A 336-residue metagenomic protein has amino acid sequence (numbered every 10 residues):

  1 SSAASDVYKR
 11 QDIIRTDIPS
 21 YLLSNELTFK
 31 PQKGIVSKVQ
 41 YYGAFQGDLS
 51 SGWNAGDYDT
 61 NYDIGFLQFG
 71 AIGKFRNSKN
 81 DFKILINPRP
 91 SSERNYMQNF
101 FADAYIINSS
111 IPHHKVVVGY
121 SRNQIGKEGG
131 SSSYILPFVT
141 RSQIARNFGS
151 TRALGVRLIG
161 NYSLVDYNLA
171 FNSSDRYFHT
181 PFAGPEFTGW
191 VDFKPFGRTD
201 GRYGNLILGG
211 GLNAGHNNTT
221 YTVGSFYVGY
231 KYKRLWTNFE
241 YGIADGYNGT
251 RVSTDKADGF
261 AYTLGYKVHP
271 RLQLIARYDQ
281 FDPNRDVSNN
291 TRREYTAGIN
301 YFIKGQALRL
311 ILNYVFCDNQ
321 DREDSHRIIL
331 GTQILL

Functional and structural regions predicted by a protein language model:
S2-Y8: Short, small-residue-biased leader/transition segments that mark boundaries at the very start of proteins
K9-T28: Short coil-to-helix leader/linker segments, especially the first N-terminal amphipathic alpha-helix with its helix
D12-R15, R271, I334-L336: Flexible, glycine-rich linker and terminal segments associated with outer-membrane beta-barrel/transport systems
L27-S51, G56-R176, A183-G197, T263-V268 (+2 more regions): Outer membrane beta-barrel
G56-D63, E93-F101, R146-F148, F178-P185 (+5 more regions): Replace "Gram-negative outer membrane beta-barrel proteins" with "bacterial and organellar outer membrane beta-barrel
G189-V191, A297-I303, L308, D324-L336: Outer-membrane beta-barrel "beta-signal"
W190-N284: Detector for outer-membrane/organellar transmembrane beta-barrel domains, recognizing the amphipathic beta-strand
T263-V315: Outer membrane beta-barrel transmembrane domains
